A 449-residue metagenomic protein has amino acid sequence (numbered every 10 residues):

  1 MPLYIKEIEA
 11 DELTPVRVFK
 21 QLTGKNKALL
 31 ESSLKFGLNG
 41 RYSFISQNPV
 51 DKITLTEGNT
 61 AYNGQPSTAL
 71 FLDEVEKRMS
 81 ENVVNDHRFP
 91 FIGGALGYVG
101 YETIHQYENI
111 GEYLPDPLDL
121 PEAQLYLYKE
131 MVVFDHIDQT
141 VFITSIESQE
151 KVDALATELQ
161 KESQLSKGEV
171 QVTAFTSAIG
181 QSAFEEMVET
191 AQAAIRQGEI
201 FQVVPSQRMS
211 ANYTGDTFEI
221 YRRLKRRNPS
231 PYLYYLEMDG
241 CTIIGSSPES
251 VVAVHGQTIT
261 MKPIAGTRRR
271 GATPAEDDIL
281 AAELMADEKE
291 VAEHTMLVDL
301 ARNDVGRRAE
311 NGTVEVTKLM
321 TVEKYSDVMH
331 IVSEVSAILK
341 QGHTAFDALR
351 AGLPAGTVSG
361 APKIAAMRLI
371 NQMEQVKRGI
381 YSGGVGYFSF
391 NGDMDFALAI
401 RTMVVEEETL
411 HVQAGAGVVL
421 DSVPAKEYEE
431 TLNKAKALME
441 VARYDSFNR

Functional and structural regions predicted by a protein language model:
M1-R449: Extended alpha-helical targeting/anchoring segments, especially N-terminal organellar/secretory targeting helices
